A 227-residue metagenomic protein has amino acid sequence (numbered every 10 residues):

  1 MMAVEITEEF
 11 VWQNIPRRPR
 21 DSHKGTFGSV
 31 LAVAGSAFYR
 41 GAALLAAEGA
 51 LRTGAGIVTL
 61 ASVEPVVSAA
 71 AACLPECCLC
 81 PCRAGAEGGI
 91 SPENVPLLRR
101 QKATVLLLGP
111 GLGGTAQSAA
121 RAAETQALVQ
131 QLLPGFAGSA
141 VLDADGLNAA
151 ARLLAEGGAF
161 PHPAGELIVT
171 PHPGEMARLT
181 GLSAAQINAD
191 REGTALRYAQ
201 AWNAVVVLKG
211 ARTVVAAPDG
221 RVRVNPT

Functional and structural regions predicted by a protein language model:
M1-E8, A61-P226: Glycine-rich phosphate/dinucleotide-binding loop and adjoining beta-alpha-beta core of small-molecule
M1-K24: Positively charged, low-complexity intrinsically disordered leader regions
E8, D21, G28, E48 (+1 more regions): A generic structural signal for ordered alpha-helices
E9, Q13-P16, V33, T53 (+2 more regions): A near-ubiquitous, low-amplitude feature marking generic local secondary-structure context
R18-R20, F38-R40, E166-I168: Short hydrophobic/aromatic-rich motifs at helix boundaries and adjacent loops
R20-H23, S36, L51, T104-L108 (+1 more regions): Short, flexible coil/turn micro-motifs enriched in small/turn-prone residues
H23-E87: Substrate-binding N-lobe of the ribokinase-like
G25-A32, D219-T227: Glycine/charged-rich beta-loop-alpha catalytic/anionic-binding loops adjacent to active sites
